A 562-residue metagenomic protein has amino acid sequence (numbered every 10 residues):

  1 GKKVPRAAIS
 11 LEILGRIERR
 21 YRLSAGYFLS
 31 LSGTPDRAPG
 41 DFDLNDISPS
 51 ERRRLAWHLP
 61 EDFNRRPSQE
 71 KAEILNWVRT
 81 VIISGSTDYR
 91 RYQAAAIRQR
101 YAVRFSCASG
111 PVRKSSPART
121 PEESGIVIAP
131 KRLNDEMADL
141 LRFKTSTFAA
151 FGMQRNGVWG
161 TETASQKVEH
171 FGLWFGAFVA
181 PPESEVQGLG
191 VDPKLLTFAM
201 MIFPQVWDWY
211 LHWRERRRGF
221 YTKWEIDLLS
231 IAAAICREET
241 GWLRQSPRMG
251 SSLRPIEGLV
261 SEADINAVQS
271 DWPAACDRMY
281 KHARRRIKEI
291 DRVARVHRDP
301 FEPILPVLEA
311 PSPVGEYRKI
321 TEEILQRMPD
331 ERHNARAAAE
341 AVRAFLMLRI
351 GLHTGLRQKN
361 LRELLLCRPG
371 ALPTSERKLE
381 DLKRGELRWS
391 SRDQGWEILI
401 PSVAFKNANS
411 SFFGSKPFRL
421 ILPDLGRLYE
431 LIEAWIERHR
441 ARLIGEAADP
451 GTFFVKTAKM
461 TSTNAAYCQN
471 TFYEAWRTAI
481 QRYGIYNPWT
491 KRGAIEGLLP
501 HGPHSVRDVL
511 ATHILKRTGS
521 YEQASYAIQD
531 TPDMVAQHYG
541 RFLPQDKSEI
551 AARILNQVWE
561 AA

Functional and structural regions predicted by a protein language model:
R6-E309, E522, D546-E549: Charge-rich, intrinsically disordered N-terminal extensions that act as flexible nucleic-acid engagement or regulatory
Q166, S230-A234, V342-C367, H513: Short pre-functional
K223-I226, P311-K359: Basic, Lys/Arg- and aromatic-enriched nucleic-acid-binding interface segment
L259, P313-R332, L364-E430: Conserved tyrosine-mediated DNA breakage-rejoining catalytic core shared by Y-recombinases
M347, L361, P503-R517, A524-S525 (+1 more regions): Short, basic/aromatic-rich helical patch in the C-terminal catalytic core of site-specific tyrosine
G370-A371, L499-P500, G519-G540: Short, polar N-cap/turn motifs at the start of nucleic acid-interacting alpha helices
A408-L498: Active-site/catalytic core of tyrosine-dependent DNA strand-transfer enzymes
I528-I554, W559: Catalytic-site neighborhood detector that most strongly recognizes the C-terminal catalytic loop/helix of tyrosine
